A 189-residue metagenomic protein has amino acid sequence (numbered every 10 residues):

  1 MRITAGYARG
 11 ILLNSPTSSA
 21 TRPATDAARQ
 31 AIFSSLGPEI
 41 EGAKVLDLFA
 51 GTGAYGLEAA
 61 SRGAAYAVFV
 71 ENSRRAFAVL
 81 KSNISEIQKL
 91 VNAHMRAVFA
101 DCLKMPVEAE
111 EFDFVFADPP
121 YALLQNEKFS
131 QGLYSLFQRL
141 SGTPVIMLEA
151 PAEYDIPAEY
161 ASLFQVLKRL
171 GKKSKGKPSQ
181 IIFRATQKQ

Functional and structural regions predicted by a protein language model:
M1-Q189: Class I S-adenosyl-L-methionine-dependent methyltransferase catalytic core
